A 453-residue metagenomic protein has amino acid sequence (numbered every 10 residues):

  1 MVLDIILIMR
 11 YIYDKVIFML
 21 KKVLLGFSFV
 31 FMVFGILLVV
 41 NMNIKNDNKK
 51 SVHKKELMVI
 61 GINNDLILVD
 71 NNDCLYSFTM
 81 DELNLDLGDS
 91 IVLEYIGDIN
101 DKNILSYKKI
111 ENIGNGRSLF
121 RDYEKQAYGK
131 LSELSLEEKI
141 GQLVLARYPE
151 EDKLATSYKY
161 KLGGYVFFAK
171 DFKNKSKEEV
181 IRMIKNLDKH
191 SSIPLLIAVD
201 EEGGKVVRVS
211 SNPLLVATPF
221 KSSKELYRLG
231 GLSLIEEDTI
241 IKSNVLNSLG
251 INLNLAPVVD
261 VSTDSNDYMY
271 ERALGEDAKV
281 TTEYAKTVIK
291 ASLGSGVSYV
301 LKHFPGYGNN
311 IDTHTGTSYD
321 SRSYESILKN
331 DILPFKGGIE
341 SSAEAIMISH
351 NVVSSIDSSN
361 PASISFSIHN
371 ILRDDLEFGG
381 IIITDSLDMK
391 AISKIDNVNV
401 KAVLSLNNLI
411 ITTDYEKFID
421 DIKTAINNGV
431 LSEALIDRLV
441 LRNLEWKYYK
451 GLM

Functional and structural regions predicted by a protein language model:
I12-M32: N-terminal Sec-pathway targeting helices
V30, L37-N63, L68, N84-F120: Short, flexible, surface-exposed loop segments at domain boundaries
C74-N84: Beta-strand/loop nucleic-acid-binding surfaces
G114-I197, E201-S211: N-terminal hydrophobic targeting/anchoring segments and the immediately downstream early-domain regions of hydrolases
R117-T156, K394-M453: Preference for extracellular/luminal or secreted protein segments
S135, S176-K185, V206-V207, L214 (+3 more regions): Second-shell residues forming the walls of enzyme active-site clefts
G141-Y148, G163-F167, L195-E201, L253-P257 (+4 more regions): Hydrophobic faces of well-ordered beta-strands that scaffold small-molecule active sites in alpha/beta enzyme cores
S157-N174, L255, D264, I339-S359: Short acidic, glycine-rich surface-loop motifs adjacent to enzyme active sites
